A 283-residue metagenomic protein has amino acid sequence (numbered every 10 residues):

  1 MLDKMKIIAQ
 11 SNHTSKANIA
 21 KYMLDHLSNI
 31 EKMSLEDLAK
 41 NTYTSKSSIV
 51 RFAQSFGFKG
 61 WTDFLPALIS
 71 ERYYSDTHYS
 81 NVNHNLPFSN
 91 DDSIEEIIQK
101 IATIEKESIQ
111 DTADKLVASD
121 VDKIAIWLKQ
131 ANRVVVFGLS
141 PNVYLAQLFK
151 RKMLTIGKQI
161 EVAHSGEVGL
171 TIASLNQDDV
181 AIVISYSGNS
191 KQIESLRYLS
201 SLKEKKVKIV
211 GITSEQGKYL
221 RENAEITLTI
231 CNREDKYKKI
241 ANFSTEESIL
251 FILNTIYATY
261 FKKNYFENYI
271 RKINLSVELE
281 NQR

Functional and structural regions predicted by a protein language model:
M1-L2, Q10, S15-N18, S28-K32 (+2 more regions): HTH-adjacent hinge/linker in prokaryotic transcriptional regulators
A20, V50, K150, L253-A258: Predominant activation on well-ordered alpha-helical scaffold segments within soluble catalytic domains
Y22-H26: Short amphipathic alpha-helical elements of helix-turn-helix/winged-helix folds
S119-A131: Glycine-rich phosphate/diphosphate-binding loops that line cofactor/substrate pockets in enzymes
K129-E247, Y257-N264: Glycine-rich phosphate-binding loops that contact phosphosugars or nucleotide phosphates
S248-I252: Catalytic-loop motifs flanking and including active-site residues across diverse enzymes
N264-R283: A short, charged, Gly/Pro-tolerant segment at domain boundaries
